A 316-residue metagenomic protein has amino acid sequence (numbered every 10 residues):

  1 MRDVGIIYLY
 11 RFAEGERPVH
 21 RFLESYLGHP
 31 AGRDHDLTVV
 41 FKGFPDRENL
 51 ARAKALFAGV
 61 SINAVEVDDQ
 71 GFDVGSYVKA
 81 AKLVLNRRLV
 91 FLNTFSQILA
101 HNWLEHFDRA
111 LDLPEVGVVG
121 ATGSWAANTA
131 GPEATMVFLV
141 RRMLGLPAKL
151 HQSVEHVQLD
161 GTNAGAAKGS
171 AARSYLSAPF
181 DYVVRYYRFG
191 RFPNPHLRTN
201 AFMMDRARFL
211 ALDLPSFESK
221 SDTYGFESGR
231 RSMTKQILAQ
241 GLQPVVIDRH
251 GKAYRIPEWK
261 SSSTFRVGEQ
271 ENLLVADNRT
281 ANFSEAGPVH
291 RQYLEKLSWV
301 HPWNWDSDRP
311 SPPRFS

Functional and structural regions predicted by a protein language model:
V4-E16: A conserved hydrophobic helix/loop-capping motif in glycosyltransferases and polysaccharide synthases
E14-P30: Short, well-formed alpha-helical segments that are part of the catalytic scaffolds of diverse glycosyltransferases
R17, F217-S316: C-terminal catalytic/acceptor-binding lobe
P45-N86: Active-site-proximal specificity loops/subdomain of glycosyltransferases
N86-R87, P195-P215: Conserved nucleotide-sugar donor-binding and metal-coordinating catalytic region shared by glycosyltransferases
R87-Q97: Short beta-strand-to-loop acidic/aromatic patch adjacent to the donor-nucleotide binding site
L99-L139: Conserved donor-nucleotide/metal-binding helix-loop-beta segment in metal-dependent transferases, i.e., the alpha-helix
V140-N194: Short, flexible, basic/aromatic active-site loop/helix in glycosyltransferases
